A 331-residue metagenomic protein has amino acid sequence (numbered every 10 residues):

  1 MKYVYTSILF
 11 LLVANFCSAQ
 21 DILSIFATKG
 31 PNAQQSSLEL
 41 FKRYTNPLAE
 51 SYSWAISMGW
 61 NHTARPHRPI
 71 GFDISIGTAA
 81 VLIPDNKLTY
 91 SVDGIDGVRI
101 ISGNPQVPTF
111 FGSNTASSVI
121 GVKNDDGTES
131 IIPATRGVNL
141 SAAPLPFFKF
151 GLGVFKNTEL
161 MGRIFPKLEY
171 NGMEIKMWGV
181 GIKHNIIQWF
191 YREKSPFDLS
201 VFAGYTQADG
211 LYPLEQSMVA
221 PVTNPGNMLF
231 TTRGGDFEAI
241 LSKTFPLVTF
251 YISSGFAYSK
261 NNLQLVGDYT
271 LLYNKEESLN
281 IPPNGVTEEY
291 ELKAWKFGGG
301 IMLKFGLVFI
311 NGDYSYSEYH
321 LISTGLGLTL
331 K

Functional and structural regions predicted by a protein language model:
M1-L23: Bacterial Sec-dependent N-terminal signal peptides
A19-G97: N-terminal, post-signal peptide beta-strand-biased segments of exported outer-membrane/organellar beta-barrel and other
W60-R65, I74-I76, F148-V154, V180-H184 (+5 more regions): Residues on the lipid-exposed face of transmembrane beta-strands in outer-membrane beta-barrel proteins
H62-I70, D85, I187-L199, P246-V248: Short loop/turn motifs that connect adjacent beta-strands in outer-membrane beta-barrel proteins
R68-I70, S141-P146, E174-V180, T231-G235 (+3 more regions): Residues that define the transmembrane beta-barrel architecture of outer-membrane proteins
T78-L82, I164-L168, I186, A203-D209 (+5 more regions): Transmembrane beta-strands of outer-membrane beta-barrel pores
K87-T89, F110, G121-L140, E169-I175 (+3 more regions): Extracellular/periplasm-exposed beta-strand and loop segments of Gram-negative cell-envelope proteins, dominated by
N157-L160, W189-R192, L247-F250, L307-G312 (+1 more regions): Repeated loop/turn-to-beta-strand initiation elements of outer-membrane beta-barrel proteins
